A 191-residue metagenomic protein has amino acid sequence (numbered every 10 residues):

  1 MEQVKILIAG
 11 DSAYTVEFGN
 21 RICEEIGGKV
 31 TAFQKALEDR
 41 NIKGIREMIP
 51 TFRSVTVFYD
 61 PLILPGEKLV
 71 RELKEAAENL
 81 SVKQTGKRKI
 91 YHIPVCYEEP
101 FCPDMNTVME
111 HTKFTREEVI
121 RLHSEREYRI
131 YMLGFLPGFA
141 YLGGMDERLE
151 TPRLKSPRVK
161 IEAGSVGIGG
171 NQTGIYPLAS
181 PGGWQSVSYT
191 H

Functional and structural regions predicted by a protein language model:
M1-N79: Generic N-terminal segment detector
S81-K87: Conserved short beta-strand edge segments in small beta-sheet-based binding/regulatory domains
V95-L149: Anionic-ligand-binding alpha/beta catalytic cores of soluble enzymes and soluble regulatory domains that recognize
T190-H191: Conserved small/polar residues in nucleotide/adenosyl-binding loops
